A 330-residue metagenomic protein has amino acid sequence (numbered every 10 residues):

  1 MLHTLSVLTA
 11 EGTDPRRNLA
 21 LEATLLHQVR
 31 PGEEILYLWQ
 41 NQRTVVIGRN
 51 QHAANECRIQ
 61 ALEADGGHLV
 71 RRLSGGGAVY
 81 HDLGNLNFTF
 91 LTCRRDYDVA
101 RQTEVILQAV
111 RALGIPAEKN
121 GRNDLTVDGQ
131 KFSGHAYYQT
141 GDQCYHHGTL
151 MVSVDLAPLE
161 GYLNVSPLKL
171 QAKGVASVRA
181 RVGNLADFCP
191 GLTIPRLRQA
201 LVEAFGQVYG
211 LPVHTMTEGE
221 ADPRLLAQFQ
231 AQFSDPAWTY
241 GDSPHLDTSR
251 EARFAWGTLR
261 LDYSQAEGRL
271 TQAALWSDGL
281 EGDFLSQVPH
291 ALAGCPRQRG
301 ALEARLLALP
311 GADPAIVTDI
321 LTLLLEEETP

Functional and structural regions predicted by a protein language model:
M1-Y97: N-terminal lobe of the biotin/lipoate ligase/transferase fold
N85-N123: Contiguous, small/hydrophobic- and glycine-enriched helical/loop subdomains that border and often "cap" functional
I115-A180: Internal, well-ordered alpha/beta segment that forms a basic, Gly-enriched binding/recognition surface
I115-R122, Y209-P223, R299-E303: Flexible, glycine/charged-enriched surface loops at secondary-structure junctions
A136-Y137, L150-V152, A252, L259-S277: Short beta-strand elements
P158-G161, L168-T215: A conserved active-site cap/scaffold subdomain adjacent to cofactor or substrate pockets
L185, R269-P330: Active-site- and interface-proximal helix/loop "cap" or "latch" segments in soluble metabolic and energy-transducing
A221-A266: Structured beta-strand/loop patches that form or line metal/cofactor-binding pockets in enzymes
